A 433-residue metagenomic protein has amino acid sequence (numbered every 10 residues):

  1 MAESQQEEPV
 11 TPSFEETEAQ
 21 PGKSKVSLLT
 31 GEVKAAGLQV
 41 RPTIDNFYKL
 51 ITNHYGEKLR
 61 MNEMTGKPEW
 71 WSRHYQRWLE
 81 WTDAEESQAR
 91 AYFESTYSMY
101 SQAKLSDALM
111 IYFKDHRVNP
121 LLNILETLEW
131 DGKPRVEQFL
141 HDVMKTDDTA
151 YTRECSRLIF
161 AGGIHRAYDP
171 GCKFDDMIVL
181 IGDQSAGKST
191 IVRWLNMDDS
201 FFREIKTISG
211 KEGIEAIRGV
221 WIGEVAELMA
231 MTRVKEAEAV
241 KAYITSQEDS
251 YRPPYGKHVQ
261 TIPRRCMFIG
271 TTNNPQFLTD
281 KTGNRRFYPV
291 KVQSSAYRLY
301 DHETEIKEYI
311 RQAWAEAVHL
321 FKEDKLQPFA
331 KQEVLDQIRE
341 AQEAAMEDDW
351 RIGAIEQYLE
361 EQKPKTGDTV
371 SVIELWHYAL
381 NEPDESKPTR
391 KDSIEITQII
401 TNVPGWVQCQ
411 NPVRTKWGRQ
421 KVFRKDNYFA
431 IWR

Functional and structural regions predicted by a protein language model:
M1-P134, A150, E154, S386-K387 (+3 more regions): N-terminal nucleic-acid engagement/recognition segments and initiation subdomains in replication, restriction
L109-R218, I222, I373, L380: P-loop NTPase catalytic core of nucleic-acid-dependent motor ATPases
G213-G219, P253-T271: AAA+/SF3 P-loop NTPase mechanochemical coupling elements
I222-I244, L278-G283: Conserved AAA+/SF3 P-loop NTPase catalytic/coupling segment centered on the Walker-B
E227-L228, Y255, R265-P275, V292-S294: A short beta-strand-to-loop transition that corresponds to the Sensor-1 phosphate-sensing loop of AAA+ P-loop ATPases
A237-Q260: Conserved catalytic/switch belt of AAA+ P-loop NTPases
T279-Y297: A short helix-turn-beta junction within AAA+ P-loop NTPase domains corresponding to the substrate/partner-engaging
Q327-R433: DNA transaction DNA-binding modules
